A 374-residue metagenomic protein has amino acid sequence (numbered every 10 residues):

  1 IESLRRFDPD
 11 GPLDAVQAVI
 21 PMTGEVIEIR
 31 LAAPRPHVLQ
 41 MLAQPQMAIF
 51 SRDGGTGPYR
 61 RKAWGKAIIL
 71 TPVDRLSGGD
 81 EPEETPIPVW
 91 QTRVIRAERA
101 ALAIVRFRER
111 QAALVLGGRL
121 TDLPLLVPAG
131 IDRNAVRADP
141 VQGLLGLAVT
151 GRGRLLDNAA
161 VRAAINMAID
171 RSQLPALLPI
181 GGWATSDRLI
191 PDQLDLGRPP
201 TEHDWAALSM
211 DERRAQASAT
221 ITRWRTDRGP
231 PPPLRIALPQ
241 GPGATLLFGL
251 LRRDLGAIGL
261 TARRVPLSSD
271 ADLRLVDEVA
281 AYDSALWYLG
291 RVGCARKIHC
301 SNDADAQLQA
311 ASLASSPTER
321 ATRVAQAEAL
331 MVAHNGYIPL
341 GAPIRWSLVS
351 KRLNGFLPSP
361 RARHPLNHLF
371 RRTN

Functional and structural regions predicted by a protein language model:
G24-V26, A32-P36, Q44-P45, W64-K66 (+10 more regions): Solvent-exposed coil/turn segments that connect beta secondary-structure elements in extracytoplasmic/periplasmic
G24-V26, L31-R93, E98-L102: Gly/Pro-rich hinge or "lid" segments in bacterial periplasmic/extracellular proteins
I29, P82-R96, P230-R235, R253-V265: A local structural motif
L39-A63, D80-I87, L126-Q142, A148-N158 (+3 more regions): Short, solvent-exposed loop/beta-turn-alpha elements that line the ligand-binding surface or hinge of extracytoplasmic
G65-I69, R93-R152, D277-V279: Extracellular/periplasmic solute-recognition and catalytic clefts
F107, F248, R253-I298, A311 (+1 more regions): Periplasmic binding protein-like
E109, V141-R188, P232-A244, S316-N335 (+1 more regions): Alpha-helical secondary-structure segments
G181-W224, P242-L246: Structural transition elements
